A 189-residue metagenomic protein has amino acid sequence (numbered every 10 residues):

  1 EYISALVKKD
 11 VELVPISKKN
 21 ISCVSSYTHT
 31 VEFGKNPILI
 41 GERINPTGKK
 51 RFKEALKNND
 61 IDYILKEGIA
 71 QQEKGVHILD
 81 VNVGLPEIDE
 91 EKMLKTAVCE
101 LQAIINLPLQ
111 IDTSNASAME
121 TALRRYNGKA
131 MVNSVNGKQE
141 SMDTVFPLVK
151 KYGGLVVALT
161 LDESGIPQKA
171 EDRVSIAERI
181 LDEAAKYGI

Functional and structural regions predicted by a protein language model:
E1-I189: Domain-level signal for soluble alpha/beta catalytic cores
